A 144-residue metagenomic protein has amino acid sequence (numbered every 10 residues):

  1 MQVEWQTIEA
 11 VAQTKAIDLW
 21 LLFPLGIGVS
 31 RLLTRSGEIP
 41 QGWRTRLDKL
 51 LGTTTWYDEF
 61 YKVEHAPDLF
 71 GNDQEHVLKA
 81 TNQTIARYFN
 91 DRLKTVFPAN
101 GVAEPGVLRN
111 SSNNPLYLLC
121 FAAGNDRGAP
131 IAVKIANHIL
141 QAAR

Functional and structural regions predicted by a protein language model:
M1-R144: Class I S-adenosyl-L-methionine-dependent methyltransferase catalytic core
